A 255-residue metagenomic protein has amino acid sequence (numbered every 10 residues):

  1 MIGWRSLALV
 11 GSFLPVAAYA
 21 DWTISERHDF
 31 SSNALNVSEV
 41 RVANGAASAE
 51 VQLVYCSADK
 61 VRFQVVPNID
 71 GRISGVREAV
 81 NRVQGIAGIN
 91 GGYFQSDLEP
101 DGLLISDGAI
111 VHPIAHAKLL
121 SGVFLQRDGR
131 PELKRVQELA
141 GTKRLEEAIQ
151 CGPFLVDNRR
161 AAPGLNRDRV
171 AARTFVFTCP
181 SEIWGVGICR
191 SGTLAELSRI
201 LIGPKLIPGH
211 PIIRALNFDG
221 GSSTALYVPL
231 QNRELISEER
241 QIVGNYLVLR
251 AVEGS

Functional and structural regions predicted by a protein language model:
M1-A8: Bacterial N-terminal signal peptides that target proteins for export
P15-A17: N-terminal signal peptide c-region/cleavage motif recognized by signal peptidases
Y19-H116, V186-G187: Zymogen propeptides
S57-D59, L125-P131, D157-N158, T178-E182 (+2 more regions): Short acidic-glycine loop/turn motifs at beta-strand connectors
N68-R72, Q137-T142, I188-T193: Short, solvent-exposed aromatic-acidic interface loops
I73-R77, T142-E147, T174-F175, L194-L201: A short, polar/proline- and glycine-enriched secondary-structure boundary/capping micro-motif
N90, F94-R167: Active-site-adjacent helix-turn-beta-strand microarchitecture at beta-sheet edges that either contains or buttresses
L98-A117, G164-T178, I183-F218, S222-S255: Conserved, well-ordered active-site substructure
